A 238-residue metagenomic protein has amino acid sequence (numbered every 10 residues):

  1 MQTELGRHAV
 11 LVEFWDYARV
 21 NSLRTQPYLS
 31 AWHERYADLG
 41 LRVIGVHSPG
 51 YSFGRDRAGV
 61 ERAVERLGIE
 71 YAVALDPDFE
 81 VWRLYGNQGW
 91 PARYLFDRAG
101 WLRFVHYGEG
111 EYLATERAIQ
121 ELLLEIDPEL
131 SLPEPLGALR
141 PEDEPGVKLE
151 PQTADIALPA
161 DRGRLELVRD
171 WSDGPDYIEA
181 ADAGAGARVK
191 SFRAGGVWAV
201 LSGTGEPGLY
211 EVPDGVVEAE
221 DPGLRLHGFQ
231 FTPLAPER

Functional and structural regions predicted by a protein language model:
M1-V10, H33: A short beta-strand-turn-helix
E4, E65-I69, L75-A118: Thiol/disulfide oxidoreductase modules built on the thioredoxin-like
L5, L113-R238: Non-globular targeting/processing and membrane-anchoring segments
L11-V12, V43: Hydrophobic beta-strand anchors of alpha/beta hydrolase catalytic cores
V12-R19, S48: Aromatic-flanked redox-active Cys/Sec active sites in thiol-based oxidoreductases, especially the WC-centered
V20, S52, R103: Nucleotide phosphate-binding site architecture
L23-R66, P77-W82: Structural microenvironment flanking redox-active thiols in thiol-disulfide oxidoreductases
E34-D38, E65, W101-F104, Q120-P128: Sec-exported extracytoplasmic/periplasmic mature domains
